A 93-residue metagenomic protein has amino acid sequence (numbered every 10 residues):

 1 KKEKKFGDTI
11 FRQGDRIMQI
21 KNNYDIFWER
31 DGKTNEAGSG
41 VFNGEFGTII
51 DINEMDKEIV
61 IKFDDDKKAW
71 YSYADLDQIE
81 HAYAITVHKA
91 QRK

Functional and structural regions predicted by a protein language model:
K1-K93: Core RecA-like ATPase module of SF1/SF2 helicases and allied nucleic-acid translocases
